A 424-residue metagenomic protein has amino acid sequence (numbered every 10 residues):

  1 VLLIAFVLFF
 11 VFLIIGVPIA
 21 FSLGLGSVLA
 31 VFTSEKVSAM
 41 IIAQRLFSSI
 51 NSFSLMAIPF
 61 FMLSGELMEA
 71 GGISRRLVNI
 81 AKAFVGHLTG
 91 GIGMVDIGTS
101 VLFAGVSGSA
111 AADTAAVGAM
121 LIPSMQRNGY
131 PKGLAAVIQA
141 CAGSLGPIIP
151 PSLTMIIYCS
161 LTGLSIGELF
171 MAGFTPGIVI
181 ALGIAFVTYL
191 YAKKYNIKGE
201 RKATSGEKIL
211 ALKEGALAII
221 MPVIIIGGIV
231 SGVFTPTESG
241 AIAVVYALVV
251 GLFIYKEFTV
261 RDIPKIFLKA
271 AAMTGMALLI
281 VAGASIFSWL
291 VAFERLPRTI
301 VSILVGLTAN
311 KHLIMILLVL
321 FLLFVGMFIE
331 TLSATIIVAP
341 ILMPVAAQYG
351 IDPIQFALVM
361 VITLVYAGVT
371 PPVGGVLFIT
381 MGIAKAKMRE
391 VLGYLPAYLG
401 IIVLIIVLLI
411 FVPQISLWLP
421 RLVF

Functional and structural regions predicted by a protein language model:
V1-F424: Alpha-helical transmembrane segments of multi-pass membrane transport proteins
